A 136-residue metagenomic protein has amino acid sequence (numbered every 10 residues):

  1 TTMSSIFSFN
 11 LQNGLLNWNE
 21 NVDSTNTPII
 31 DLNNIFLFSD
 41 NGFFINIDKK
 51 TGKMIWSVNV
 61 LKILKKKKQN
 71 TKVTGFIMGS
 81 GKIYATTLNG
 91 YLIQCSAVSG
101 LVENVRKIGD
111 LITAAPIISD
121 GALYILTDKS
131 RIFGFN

Functional and structural regions predicted by a protein language model:
T1-M3, L32, S39-D40, S80 (+2 more regions): Structural signature of WD-repeat beta-propellers
T1-M3, Q12-L32, S57-G79, E103-D120: Extracytoplasmic beta-rich repeat domains
F7, I45, I93-Q94, F133: WD40 beta-propeller blade core
N10-N13, D48-T51, S96-G100, N136: Short loop/turn segments that connect beta-strands within beta-propeller blades
I77-A97: C-terminal hydrophobic structural anchor segments that stabilize assembly/packing rather than catalytic chemistry
D110-N136: Blade-level signature of beta-propeller repeat domains, shared across WD40, Kelch, NHL, RCC1 and BNR/Asp-box propellers
